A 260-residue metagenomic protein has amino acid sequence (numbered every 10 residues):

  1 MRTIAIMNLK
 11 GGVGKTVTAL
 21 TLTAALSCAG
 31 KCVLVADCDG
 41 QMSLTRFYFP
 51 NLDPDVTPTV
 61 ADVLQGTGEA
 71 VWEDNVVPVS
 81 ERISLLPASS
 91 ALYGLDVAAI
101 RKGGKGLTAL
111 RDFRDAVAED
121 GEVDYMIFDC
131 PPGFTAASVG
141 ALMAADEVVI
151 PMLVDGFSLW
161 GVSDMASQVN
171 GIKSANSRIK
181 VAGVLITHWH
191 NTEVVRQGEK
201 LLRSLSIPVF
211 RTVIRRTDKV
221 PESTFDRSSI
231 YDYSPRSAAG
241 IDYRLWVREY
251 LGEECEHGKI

Functional and structural regions predicted by a protein language model:
M1-I260: P-loop NTP-binding core
